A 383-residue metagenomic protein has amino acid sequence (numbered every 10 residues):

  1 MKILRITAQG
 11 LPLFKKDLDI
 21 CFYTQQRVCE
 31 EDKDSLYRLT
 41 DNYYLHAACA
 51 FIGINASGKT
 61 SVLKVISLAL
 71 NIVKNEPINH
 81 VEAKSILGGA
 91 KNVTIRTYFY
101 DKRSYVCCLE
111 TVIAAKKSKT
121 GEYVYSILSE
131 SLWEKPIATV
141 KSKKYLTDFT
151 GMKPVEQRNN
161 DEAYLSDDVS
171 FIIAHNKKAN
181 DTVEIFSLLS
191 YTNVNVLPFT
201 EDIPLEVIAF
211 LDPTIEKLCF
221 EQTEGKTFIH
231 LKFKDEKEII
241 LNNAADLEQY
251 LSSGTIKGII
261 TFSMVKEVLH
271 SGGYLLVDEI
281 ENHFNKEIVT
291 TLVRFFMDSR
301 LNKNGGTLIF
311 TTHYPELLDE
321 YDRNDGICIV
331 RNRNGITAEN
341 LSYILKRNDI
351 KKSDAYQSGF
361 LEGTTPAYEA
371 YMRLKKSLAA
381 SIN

Functional and structural regions predicted by a protein language model:
M1-K2, T291-N383: C-terminal lobe/lid and adjacent interdomain/linker elements of RecA-like ASCE P-loop ATPase modules
K2-S67: Pre-Walker A-like glycine/lysine-rich segment at the N-terminus of P-loop NTPase domains
I6, G273-V277: Hydrophobic positions in the central parallel beta-sheet of the AAA+
A8, T97-R103, S131-E134, F233-E238 (+1 more regions): Short acidic, glycine-rich loop/turn motifs
Q9, E184-Y250, E369-N383: Extended helical coiled-coil dimerization/tether regions that scaffold and oligomerize large DNA-maintenance assemblies
Y44-A50, I54, K64-A115: Conserved P-loop NTP-binding catalytic core
A48-N55, F228-K266, V277-E287: Conserved ABC ATPase signature
V112-E224: Electropositive, glycine-dotted interaction segments that contact anionic polymers or phosphate-rich ligands
